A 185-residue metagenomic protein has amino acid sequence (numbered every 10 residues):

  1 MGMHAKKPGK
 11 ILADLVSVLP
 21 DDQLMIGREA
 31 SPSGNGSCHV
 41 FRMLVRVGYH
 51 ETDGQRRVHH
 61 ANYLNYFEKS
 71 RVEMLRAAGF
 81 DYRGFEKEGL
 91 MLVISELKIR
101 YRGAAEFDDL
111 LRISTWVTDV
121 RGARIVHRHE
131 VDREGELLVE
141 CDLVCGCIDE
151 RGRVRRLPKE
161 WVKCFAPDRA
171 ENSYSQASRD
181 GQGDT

Functional and structural regions predicted by a protein language model:
G2-M43, R76, E106-L110, T118-T185: HotDog/MaoC-like acyl-thioester-processing domains
R42-G48, R100: Generic structural detector for well-ordered beta-strands
V45, S95-L97, D142: Short, well-ordered beta-strand segments in beta-rich or mixed alpha/beta enzyme and ligand-binding folds
V47, R57-V58, V93-I94, V120 (+1 more regions): Hydrophobic aliphatic residue packing
T52-R102: N-terminal first-folded block
